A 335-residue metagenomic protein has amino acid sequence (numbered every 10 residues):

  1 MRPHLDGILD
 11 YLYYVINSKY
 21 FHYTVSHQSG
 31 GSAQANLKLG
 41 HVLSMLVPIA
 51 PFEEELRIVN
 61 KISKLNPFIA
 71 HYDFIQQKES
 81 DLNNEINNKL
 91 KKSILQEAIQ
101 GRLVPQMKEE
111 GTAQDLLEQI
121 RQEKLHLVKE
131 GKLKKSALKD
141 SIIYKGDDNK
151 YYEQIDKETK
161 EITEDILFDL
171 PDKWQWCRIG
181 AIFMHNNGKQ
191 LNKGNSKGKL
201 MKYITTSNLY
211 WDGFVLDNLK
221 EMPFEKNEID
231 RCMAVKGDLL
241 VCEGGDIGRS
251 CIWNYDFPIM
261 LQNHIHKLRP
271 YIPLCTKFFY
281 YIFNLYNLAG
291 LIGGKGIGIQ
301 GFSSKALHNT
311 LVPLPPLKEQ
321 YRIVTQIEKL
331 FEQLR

Functional and structural regions predicted by a protein language model:
M1-N17, F21, A33-V42, T205-T206 (+4 more regions): A short beta-sheet element
R2, Y14-V15, A35, P48-P51 (+7 more regions): Hydrophobic alpha-helical scaffolding
L12, L43-Q77, C275, F279 (+1 more regions): Amphipathic alpha-helical segments
L56, I75-K78, N84, S93 (+4 more regions): Non-catalytic DNA-recognition/assembly elements of restriction-modification systems
N83-N84, N88-T163: Extended, domain-scale alpha-helical bundle/helix-rich regions
K129-A137, Q175-D212, I229, I247 (+1 more regions): Low-complexity, Lys/Gly-biased intrinsically disordered segments
K157-D165, G180-K193, S207-K236, D256 (+1 more regions): Sequence-specific dsDNA recognition surfaces
